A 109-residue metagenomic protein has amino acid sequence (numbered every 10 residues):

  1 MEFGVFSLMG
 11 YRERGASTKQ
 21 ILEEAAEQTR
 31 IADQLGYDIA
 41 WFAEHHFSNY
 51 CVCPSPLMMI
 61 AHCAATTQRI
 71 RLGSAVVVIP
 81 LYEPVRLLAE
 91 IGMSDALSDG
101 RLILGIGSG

Functional and structural regions predicted by a protein language model:
M1-L72: N-terminal beta1-alpha1-beta2 module of alpha/beta enzyme domains
E2-T18, P80-G109: Flexible, glycine-rich active-site loops centered on histidine and acidic residues that chelate a metal or position
S48-V52, V77-Y82: Glycine-rich "substrate-gating" loop/helix at the edge of Rossmann-like oxidoreductase active sites
I70-V76, I103: A short, small-residue-rich loop immediately preceding and capping a beta-strand
